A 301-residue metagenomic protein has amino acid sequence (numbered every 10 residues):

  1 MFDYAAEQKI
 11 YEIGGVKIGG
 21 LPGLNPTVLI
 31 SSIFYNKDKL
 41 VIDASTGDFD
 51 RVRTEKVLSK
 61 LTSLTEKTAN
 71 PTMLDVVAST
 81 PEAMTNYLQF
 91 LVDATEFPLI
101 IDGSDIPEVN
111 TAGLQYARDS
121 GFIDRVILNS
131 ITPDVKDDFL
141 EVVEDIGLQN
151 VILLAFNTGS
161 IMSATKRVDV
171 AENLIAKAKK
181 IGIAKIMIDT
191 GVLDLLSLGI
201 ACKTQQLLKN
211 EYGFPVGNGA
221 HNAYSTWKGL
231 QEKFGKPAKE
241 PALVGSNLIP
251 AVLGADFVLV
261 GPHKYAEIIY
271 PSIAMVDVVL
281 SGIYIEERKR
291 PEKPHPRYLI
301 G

Functional and structural regions predicted by a protein language model:
F2, Q8-K166: Active-site beta->alpha loop and helix N-cap motifs at the rims of alpha/beta catalytic domains
F2-G19, I30-S31, Y35-N36, L259-G301: Extended, intrinsically disordered, low-complexity segments
M84-I100, S104-T111, Q115-I123, C202-A223 (+1 more regions): Alpha-helix-loop-beta-strand connector modules within alpha/beta enzyme cores
E141-Y284: Catalytic alpha/beta core domains of metabolic enzymes, predominantly
